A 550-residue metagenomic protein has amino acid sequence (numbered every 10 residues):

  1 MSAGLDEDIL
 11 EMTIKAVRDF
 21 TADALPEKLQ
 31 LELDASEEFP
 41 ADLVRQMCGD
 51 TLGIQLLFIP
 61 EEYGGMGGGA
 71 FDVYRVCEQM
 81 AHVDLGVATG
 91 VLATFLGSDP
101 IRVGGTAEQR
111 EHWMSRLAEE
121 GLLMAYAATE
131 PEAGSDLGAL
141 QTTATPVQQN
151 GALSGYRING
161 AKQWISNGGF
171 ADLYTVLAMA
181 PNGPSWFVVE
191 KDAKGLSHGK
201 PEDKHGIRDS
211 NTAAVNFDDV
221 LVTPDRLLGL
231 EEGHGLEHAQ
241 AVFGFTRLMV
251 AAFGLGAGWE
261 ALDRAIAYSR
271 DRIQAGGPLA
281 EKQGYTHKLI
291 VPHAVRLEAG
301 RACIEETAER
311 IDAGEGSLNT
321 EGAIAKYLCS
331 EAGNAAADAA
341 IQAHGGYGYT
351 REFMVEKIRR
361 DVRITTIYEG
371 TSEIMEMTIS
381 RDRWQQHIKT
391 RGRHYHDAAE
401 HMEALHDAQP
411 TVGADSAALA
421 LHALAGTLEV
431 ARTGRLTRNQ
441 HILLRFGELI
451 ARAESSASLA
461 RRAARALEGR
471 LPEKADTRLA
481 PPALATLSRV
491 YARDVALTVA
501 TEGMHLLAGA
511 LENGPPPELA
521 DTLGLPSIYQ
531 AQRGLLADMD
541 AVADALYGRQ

Functional and structural regions predicted by a protein language model:
M1-V91, Q109-H112, R116-E119, A152 (+2 more regions): Amphipathic, small/basic residue-rich leader segments at the start of a protein or domain
S2-D6, M12-T13, H82, H198-E298 (+2 more regions): Glycine-rich beta->alpha junctions and the first turn(s) of the following alpha-helix
L29-A35, S269-G277, L297-L328, I341-H344 (+1 more regions): C-terminal helix-coil-helix/basic helical segment that borders enzyme active sites and/or dimer interfaces and provides
D50-E111, S115-L123, N167-L173, L297 (+6 more regions): Internal helix-loop-helix
V76, Y347-G413, L507-Q550: Glycine-rich phosphate/cofactor-binding loops in nucleotide/flavin-utilizing enzymes
T142-P146: A structural signal for short hydrophobic beta-strand segments in well-ordered beta-sheet cores
S154-G155, N159-G199: A short core secondary-structure module
L421-Q550: C-terminal amphipathic alpha-helical interaction region
